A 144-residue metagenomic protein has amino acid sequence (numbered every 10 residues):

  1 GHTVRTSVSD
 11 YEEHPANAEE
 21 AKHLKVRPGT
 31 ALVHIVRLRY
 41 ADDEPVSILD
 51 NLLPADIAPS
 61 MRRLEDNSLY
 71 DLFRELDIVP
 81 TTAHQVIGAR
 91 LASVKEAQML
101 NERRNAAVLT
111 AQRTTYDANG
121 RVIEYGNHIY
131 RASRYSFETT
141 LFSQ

Functional and structural regions predicted by a protein language model:
G1-Q144: All-alpha effector-binding/dimerization core of bacterial HTH-type transcriptional repressors
